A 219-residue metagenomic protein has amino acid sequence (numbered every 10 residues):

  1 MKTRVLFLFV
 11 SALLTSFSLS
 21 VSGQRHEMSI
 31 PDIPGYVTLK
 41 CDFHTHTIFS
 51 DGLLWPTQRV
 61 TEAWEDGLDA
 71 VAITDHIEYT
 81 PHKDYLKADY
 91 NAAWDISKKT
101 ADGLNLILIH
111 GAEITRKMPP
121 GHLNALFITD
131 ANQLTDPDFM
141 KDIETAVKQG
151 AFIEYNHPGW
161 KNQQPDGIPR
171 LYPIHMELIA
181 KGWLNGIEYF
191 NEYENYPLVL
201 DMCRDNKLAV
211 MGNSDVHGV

Functional and structural regions predicted by a protein language model:
M1-V5: Positively charged n-region of N-terminal signal peptides that target proteins for export
F7-S18: Bacterial N-terminal signal peptides
A12, I30-D32, M176: Residues embedded in well-ordered secondary-structure elements
S20-G23: Boundary at the C-terminal end of the N-terminal hydrophobic targeting segment
H26-G150, N156, G182, Y189-G218: A metal-dependent hydrolase metal-coordination microenvironment
P120-L123, Q163-I179, V199-D201: Distinct, well-ordered alpha-helical segments
I153, N162: Divalent-metal (Mg2+/Mn2+/Ca2+)-assisted nucleotide/phosphate chemistry catalytic cores
P158-W160: Extracellular glycoside hydrolase catalytic/binding regions
